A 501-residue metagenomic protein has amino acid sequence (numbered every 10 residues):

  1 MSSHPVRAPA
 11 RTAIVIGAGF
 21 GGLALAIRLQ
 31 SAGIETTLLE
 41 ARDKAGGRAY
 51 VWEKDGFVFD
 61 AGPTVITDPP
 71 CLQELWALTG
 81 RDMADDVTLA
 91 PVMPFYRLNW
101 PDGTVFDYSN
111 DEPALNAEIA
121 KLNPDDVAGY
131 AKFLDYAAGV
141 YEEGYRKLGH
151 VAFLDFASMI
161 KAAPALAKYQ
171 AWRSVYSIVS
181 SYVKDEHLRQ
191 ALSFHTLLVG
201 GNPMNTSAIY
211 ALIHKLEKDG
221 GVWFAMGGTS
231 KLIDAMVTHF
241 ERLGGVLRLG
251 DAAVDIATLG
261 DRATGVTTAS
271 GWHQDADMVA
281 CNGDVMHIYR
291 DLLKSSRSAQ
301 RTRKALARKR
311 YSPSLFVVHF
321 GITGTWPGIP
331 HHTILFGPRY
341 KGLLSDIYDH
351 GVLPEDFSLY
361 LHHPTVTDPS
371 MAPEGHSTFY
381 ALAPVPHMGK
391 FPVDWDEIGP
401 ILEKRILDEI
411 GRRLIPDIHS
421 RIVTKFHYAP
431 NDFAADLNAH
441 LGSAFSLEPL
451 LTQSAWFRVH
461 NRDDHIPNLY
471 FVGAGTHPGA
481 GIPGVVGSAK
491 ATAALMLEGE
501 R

Functional and structural regions predicted by a protein language model:
R7-G139: N-terminal glycine-rich phosphate/pyrophosphate-binding loop and immediately adjacent elements
P63, A474-M496: A conserved FAD-binding loop/helix module that cradles the flavin
P101-T206: Rossmann-like flavin
D185-V199, P354-H362, P416-P478: A glycine-rich dinucleotide-binding beta-alpha-beta segment and adjacent secondary-structure elements that constitute
L212-T267: Helical element adjacent to the flavin cofactor pocket in flavoenzyme catalytic cores
V254-P373: Mid-domain catalytic core of redox enzymes that form a hydrophobic substrate pocket/lid adjacent to a catalytic redox
T258, L497-R501: Active-site-proximal substrate-binding core of FAD-dependent oxidoreductases
T323-A434: C-terminal segments that line or cap access tunnels to active or ligand-binding sites in enzymes and enzyme-associated
